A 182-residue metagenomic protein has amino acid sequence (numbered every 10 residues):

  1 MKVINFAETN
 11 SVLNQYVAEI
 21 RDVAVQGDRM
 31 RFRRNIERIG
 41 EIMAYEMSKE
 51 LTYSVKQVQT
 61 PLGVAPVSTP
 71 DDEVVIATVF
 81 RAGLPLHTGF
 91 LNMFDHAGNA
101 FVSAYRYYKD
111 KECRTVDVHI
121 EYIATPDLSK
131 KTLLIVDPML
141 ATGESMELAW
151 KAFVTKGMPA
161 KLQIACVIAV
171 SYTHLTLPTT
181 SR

Functional and structural regions predicted by a protein language model:
M1-L175, R182: PRPP-associated nucleotide enzymes
